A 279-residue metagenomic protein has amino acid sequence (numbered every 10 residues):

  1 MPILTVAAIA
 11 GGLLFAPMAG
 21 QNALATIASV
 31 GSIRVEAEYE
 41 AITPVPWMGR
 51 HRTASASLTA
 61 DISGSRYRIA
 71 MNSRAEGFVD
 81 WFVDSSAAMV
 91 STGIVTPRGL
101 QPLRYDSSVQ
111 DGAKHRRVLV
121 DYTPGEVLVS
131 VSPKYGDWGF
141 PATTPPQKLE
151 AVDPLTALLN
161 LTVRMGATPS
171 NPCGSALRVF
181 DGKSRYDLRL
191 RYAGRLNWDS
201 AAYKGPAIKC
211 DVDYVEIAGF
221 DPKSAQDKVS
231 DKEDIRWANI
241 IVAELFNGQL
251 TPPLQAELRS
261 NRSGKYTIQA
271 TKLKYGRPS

Functional and structural regions predicted by a protein language model:
T5-P17: Bacterial N-terminal signal peptides
G11-G12, L149, G248: Residue-level detector of alpha-helical hydrophobic segments embedded in or interacting with membranes
P17, A28, K148-A151: Intrinsic-disorder-associated interaction segments
N22-Y122, P169-S279: Acidic, serine/threonine-rich low-complexity disordered tracts
V118-R185: A charged, solvent-exposed segment within the mature domains of Sec-exported extracytoplasmic proteins
